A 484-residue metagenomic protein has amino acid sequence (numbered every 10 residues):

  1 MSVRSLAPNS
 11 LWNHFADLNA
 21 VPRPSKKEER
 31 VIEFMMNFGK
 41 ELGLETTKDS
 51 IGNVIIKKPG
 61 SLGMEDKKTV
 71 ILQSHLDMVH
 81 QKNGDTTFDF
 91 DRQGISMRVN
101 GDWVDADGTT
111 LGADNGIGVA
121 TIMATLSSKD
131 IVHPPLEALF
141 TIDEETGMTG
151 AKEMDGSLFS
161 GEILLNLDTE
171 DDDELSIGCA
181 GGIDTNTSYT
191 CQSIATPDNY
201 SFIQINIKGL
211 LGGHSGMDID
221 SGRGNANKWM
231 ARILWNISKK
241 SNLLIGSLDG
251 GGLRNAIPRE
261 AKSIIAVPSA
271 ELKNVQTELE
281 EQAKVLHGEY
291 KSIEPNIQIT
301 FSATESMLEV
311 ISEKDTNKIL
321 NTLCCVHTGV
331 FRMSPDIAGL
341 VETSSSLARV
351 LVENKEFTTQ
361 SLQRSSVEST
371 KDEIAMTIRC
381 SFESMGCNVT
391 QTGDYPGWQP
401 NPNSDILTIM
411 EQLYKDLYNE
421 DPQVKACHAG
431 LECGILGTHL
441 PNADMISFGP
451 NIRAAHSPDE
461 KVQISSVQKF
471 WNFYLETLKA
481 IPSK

Functional and structural regions predicted by a protein language model:
S2-D102: Acidic/His- and Gly-rich active-site-bordering loop/insert found across diverse amide/peptide-bond hydrolases
L11, P335, E342-K355, L362 (+1 more regions): Zn-dependent metallopeptidase/amidohydrolase metal-coordination segment
M64-P135, F140-T146, A151-D155, G161-E162 (+6 more regions): Active-site metal-coordination/substrate-binding segment of hydrolases, especially metallo-dependent peptidases
L76-M78, L139-G147, T169-D172, L211 (+2 more regions): Acidic, glycine-rich active-site loops and adjacent beta-strand->loop/helix elements that engage anionic groups
D102-D105, E145-T146, K152-R364: Midchain, well-structured core segments that form catalytic/ion-binding scaffolds
S157, R223-K240, S269-L272, K318-C324 (+4 more regions): His/Asp/Glu-rich mid-to-C-terminal helical/loop segments that flank catalytic regions of hydrolases
D218, N225-N227, R232-L248, P400-A443: Active-site-adjacent substrate-binding region of metalloamidase/peptidase-like peptide-processing proteins
L340-A429: Substrate-recognition/cap regions that form aromatic- and gly/pro-loop-enriched pockets for small-molecule ligands
